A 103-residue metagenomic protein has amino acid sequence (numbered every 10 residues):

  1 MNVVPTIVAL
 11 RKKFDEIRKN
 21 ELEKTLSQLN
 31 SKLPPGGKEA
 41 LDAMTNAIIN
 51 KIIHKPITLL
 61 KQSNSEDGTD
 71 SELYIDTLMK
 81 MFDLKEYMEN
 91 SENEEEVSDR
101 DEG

Functional and structural regions predicted by a protein language model:
M1-K85: An accessory alpha-helical subdomain
Y74, M79-G103: Short, charged, intrinsically disordered terminal tails
